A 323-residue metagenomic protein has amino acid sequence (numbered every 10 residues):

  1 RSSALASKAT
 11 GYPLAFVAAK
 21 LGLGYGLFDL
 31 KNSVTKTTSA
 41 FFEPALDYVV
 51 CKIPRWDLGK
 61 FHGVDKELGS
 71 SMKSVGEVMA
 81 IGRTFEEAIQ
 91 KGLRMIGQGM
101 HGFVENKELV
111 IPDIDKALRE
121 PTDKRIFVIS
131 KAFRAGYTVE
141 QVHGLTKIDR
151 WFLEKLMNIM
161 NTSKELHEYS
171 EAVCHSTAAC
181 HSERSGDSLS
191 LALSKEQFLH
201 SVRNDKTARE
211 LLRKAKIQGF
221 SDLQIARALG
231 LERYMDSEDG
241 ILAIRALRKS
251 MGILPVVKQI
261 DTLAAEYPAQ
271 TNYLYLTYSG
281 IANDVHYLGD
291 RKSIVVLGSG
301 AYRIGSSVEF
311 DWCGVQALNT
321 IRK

Functional and structural regions predicted by a protein language model:
R1-Y169, A208-L211, A215-G219, E238 (+8 more regions): ATP-dependent carboxylate activation and anion-phosphoryl transfer catalytic cores that bind Mg-ATP to form
Y169-E210, R233-S237: Intrinsic disorder/low-complexity segments
Q218, Q224-L231: Extended, domain-scale alpha-helical bundle/helix-rich regions
Y275-T277: Flexible, low-complexity linker/boundary loops enriched in proline and small hydrophobic residues that flank enzymatic
R303-C313: Glycine/threonine-rich flexible loop motifs
